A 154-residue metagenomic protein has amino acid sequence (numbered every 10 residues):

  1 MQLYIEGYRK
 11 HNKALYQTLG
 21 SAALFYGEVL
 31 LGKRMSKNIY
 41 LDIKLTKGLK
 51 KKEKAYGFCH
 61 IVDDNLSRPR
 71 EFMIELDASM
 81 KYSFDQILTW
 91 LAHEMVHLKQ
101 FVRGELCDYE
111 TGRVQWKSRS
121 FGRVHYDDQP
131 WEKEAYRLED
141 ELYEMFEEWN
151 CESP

Functional and structural regions predicted by a protein language model:
M1-A14, L41-K51: Hydrophobic or amphipathic, alpha-helical segments that drive membrane association/targeting
A14-K37: Zn2+-dependent metallopeptidase catalytic core
V29-N38, E105-C107, F146-P154: Surface-exposed helix-capping loop/turn segments at secondary-structure junctions
I39-L41, L45, R68-M73: Juxtacatalytic substrate-recognition/specificity segment
K51-D85, V102: Active-site scaffold of zinc-dependent metalloenzymes
D85-T89, F101-K133: Post-HEXXH active-site segment of zinc metalloproteases
A92-Q100: Short active-site segment of divalent metal-dependent hydrolases/proteases that encodes the spacing between
H125-D128, E132, R137-P154: Long, well-structured alpha-helical subdomains associated with metal-dependent extracellular/ecto-lumenal hydrolases
